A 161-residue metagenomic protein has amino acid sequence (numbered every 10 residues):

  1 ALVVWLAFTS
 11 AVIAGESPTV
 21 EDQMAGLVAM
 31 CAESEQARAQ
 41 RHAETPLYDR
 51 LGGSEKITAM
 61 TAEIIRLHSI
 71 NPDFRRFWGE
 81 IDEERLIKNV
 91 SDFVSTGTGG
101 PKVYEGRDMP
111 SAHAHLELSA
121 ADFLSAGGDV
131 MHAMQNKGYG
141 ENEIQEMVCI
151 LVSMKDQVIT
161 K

Functional and structural regions predicted by a protein language model:
A1-A11: Bacterial N-terminal signal peptides
G15-K161: Core of compact, soluble alpha-helical bundle domains
